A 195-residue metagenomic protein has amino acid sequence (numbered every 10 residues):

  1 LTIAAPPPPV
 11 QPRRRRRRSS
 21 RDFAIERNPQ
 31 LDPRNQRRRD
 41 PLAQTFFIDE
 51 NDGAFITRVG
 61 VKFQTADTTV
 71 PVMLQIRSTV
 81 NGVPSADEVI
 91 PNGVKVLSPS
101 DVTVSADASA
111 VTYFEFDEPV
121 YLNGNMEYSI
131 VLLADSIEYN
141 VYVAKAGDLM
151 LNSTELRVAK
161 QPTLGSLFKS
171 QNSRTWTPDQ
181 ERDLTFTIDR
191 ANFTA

Functional and structural regions predicted by a protein language model:
L1, F55, G124-M126: A glycine-anchored, Pro-Gly-centered beta-turn/N-cap motif
T2-R34, L42-Q44, L149-A195: PGST-rich, cysteine-poor low-complexity/disordered linker and tail segments that act as flexible spacers
N35-E50, A110-F116, L184-T187: Short beta-strands within extracellular/lumenal beta-sheet-rich domains
F47-G53, K62-T69, R77-V80, I188: Aromatic, loop-rich ligand-recognition surfaces of beta-strand-rich domains
G53-A66, I130-L132, A195: A short beta-strand element within beta-rich, extracytoplasmic domains of secreted/secretory-pathway proteins
R58, T69-M73, D183: Exposed beta-strand and adjacent loop surfaces of beta-rich binding modules that mediate intermolecular recognition
D67-T163: Aromatic- and Gly/Pro-enriched, solvent-exposed loop/edge beta-strand patches characteristic of beta-rich domains
